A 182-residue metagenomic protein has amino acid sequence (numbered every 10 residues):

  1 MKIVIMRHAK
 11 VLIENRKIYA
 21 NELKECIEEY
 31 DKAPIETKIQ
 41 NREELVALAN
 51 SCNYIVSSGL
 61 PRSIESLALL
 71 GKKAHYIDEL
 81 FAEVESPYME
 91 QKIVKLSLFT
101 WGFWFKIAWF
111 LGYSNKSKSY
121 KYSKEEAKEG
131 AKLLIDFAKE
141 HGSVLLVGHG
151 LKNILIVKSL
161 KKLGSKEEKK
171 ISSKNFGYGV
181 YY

Functional and structural regions predicted by a protein language model:
M1-L80, F99-G130, E167-G179: Active-site-proximal alpha-helix that buttresses catalytic centers in soluble enzyme cores
I13, V84-E85, K152: Feature marks short, surface-exposed loop/turn motifs that line or immediately flank catalytic pockets and channel
E14-A20, P87-Q91, K158-S159: Short aromatic-enriched loop/helix-cap "lid" or pocket-rim segments at secondary-structure transitions that line
K17, K128-Y182: Active-site-adjacent alpha-helix immediately C-terminal to a catalytic or transition-state-stabilizing loop
L80-K95: Signature for phosphate-centric chemistry
